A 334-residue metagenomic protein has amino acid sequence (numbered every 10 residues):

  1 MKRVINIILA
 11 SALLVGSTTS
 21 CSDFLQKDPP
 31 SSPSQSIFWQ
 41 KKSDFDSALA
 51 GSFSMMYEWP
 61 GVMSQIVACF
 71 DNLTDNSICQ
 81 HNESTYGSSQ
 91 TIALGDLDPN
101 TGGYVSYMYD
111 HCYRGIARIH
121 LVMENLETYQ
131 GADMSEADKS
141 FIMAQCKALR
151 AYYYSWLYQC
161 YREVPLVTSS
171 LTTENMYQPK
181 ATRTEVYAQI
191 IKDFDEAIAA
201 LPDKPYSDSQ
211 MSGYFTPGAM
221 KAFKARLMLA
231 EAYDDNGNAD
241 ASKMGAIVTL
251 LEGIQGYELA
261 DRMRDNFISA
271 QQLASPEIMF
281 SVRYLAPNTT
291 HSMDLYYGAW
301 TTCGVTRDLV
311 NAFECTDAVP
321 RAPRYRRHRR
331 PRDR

Functional and structural regions predicted by a protein language model:
R3-A10: Sec-dependent signal peptide recognition, specifically the positively charged N-region followed immediately by
L13-G16: Sec-dependent N-terminal signal peptides of Gram-positive bacterial secreted proteins and lipoproteins
T18-S20: C-terminal motif of bacterial Sec signal peptides marking the signal peptidase cleavage site
S22-Y86, Y187, I191-I198, Y214-R334: An aromatic- and glycine-enriched ligand-binding surface/loop that stacks and positions planar moieties
D28, Y158-S169: Short, well-structured active-site flanking segments
S31-S34, D96-P99, S135, T168-N175: Short linear capping/connector segments at secondary-structure termini
K42, D46, A50, S54-P60 (+4 more regions): Conserved, well-structured interaction surfaces
G131-D133, L166, Y206, G237-A241: Short coil/turn and helix-start
